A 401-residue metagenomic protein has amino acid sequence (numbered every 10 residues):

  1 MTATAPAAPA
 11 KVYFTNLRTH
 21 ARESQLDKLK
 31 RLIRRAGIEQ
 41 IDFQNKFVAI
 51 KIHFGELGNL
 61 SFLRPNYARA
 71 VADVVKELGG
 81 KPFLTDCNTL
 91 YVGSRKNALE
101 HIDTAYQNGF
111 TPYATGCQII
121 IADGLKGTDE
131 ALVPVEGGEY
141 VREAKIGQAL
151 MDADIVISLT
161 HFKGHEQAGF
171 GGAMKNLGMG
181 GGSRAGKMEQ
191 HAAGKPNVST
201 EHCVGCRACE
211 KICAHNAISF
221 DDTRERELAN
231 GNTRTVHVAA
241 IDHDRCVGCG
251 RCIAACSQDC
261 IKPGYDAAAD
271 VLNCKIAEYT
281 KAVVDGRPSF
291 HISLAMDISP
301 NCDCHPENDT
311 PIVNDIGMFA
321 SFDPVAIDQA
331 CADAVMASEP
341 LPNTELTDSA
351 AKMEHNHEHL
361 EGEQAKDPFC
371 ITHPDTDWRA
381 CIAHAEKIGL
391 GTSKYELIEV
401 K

Functional and structural regions predicted by a protein language model:
M1: Anion-coordinating catalytic cores for phosphoryl-, nucleotidyl-, and glycosidic chemistry
A5-Y67, V74, L78-D86, Y91-K401: Extended, low-polarity segments enriched in aliphatic/aromatic residues
